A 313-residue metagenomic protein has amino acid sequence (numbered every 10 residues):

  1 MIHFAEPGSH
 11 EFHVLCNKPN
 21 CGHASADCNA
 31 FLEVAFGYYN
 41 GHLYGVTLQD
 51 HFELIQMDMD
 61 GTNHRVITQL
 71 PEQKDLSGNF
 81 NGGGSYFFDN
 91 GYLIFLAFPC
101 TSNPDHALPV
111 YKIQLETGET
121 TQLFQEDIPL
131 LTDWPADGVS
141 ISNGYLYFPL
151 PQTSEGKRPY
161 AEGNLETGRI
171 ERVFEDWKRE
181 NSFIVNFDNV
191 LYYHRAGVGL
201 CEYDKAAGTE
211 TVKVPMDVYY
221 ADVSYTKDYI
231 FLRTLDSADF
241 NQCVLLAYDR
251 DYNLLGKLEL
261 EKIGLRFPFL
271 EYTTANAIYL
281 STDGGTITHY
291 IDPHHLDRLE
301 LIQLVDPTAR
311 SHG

Functional and structural regions predicted by a protein language model:
M1, Y44-V46, I94-A97, Y147-P149 (+3 more regions): Residue position within the beta-strands of beta-propeller blades
I2-H23, H51-K74, D105-P129, S154-D176 (+3 more regions): Surface-exposed loop/turn elements that mediate protein-protein interactions on large endomembrane-trafficking
V14, S25-P149: Long, acidic/polar, low-complexity amphipathic helices and coiled-coil-like
A24-Y38, Q73-N90, I128-N143, E175-D188 (+3 more regions): Repeated scaffold domains used in trafficking and secretory/extracellular systems, primarily beta-propellers
G41, D50, G91, G118 (+6 more regions): Beta-strand-connecting loop/turn residues
F95, D137-V139, F148, P159 (+4 more regions): C-terminal regulatory/effector modules of DNA-binding transcriptional regulators
F95, L232, Y248, G264-F269: Catalytic-core helical/loop segments in enzymes performing group transfer/polymerization on anionic/lipid-linked
V218-C243: Loop/turn-rich, solvent-exposed surfaces of beta-rich toroidal or solenoidal domains
